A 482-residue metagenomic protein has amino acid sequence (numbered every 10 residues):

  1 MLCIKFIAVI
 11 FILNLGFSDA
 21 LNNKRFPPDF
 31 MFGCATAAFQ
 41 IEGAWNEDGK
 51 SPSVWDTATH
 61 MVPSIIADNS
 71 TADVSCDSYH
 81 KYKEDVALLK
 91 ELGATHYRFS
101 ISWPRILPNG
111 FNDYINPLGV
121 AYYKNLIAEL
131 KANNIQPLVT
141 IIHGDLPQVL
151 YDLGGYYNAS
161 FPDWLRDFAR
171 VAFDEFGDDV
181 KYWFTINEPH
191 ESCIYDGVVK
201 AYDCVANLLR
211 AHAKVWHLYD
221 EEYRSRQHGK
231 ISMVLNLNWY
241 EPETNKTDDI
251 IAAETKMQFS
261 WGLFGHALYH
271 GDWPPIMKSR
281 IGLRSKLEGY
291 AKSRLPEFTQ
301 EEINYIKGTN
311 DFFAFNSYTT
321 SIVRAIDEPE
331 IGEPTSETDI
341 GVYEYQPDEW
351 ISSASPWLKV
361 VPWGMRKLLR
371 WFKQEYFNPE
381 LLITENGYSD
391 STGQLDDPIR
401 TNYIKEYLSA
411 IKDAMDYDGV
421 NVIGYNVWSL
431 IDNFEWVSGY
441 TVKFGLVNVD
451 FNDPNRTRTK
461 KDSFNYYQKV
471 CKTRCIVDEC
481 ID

Functional and structural regions predicted by a protein language model:
L2-A20: Cleavable N-terminal signal peptides of Sec/SRP-targeted secreted and luminal proteins
C3, D29-M31, A38, Y79 (+1 more regions): A common structural microfeature
D19-I66, N109-F111, P117-D482: Active-site region of glycoside hydrolase catalytic domains
A35-A37, S100-P104: Acidic/polar N-terminal loop/beta-strand segments that form early-domain functional surfaces
S51-A87, L92: Aromatic- and Gly/Pro-rich amphipathic surface segment
T71-S78, N112-I115, F161: Short secondary-structure transition/capping motifs
K81-S102, G308, F312, E375: Catalytic domains of carbohydrate-active enzymes, especially glycoside hydrolases
T95, P104-I106, G144-L146: A short acidic, glycine/proline-enriched capping/turn motif at secondary-structure boundaries, especially helix N-cap
